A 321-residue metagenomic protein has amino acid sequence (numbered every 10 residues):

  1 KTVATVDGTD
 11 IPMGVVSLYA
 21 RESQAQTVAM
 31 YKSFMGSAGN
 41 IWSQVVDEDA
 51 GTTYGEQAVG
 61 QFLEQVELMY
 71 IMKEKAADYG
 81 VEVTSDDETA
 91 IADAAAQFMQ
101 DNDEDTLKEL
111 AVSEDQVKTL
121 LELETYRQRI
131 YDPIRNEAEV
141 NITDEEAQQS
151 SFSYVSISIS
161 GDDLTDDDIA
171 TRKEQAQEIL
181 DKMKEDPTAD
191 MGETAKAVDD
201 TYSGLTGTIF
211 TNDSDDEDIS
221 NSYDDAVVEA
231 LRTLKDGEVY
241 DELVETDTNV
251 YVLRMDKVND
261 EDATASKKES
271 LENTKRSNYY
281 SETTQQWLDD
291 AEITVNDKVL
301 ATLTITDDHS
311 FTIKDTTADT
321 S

Functional and structural regions predicted by a protein language model:
K1-E56, G60, D236, D289-S321: Short, low-structural-confidence N-terminal segments
I11, V15-L18, E22, T53-F62 (+16 more regions): Extracytoplasmic/secreted proteins, especially bacterial periplasmic and envelope-associated proteins
A25-Q61, E74-E146, D163-E174, I209-S222: Charged, solvent-exposed helices and adjacent loops that form client-binding or oligomerization surfaces
M35, T194-I209, D247, I293-T302: Short glycine-rich, low-complexity/disordered patches
S85-D87, G204, Y240: A generic structural-conservation signal
T106-E174, E178, S222-S321: PPIase-associated folding chaperone regions across multiple families
E178-A226: Peptidyl-prolyl cis-trans isomerase
